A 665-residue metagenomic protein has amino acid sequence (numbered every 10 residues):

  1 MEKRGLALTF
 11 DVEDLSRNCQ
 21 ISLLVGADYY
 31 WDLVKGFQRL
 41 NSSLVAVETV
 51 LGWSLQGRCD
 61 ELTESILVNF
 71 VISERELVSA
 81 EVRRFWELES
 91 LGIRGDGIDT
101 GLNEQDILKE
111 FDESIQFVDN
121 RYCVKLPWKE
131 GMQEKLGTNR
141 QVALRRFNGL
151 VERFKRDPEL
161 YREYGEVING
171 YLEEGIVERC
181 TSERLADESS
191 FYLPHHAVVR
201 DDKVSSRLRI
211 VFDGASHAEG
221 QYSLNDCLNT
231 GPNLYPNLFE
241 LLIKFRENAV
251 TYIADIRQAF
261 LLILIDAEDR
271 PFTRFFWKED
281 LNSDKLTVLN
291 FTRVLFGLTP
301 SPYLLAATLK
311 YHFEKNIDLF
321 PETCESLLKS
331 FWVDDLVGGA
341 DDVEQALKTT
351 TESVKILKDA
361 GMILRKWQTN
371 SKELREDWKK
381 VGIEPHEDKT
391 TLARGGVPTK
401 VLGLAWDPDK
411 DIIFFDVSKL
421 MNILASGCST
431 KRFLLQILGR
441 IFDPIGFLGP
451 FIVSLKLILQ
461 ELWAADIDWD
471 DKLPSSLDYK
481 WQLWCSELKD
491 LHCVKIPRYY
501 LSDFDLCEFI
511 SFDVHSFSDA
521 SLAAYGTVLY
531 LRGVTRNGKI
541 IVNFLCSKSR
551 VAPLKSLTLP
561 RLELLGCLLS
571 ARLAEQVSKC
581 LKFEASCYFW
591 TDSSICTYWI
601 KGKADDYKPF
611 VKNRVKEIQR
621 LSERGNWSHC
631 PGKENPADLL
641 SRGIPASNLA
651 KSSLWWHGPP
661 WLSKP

Functional and structural regions predicted by a protein language model:
M1-R246, V250-I253, K278, D284 (+6 more regions): Intrinsically disordered, low-complexity regulatory segments at domain boundaries and processing junctions
V177-V199, S486-S518: Flexible, glycine/threonine-enriched loop-and-boundary segments that flank and lead into catalytic domains of large
N233, K285-L304, T308-K310, G533-L565: A short, polar/acidic, helix/strand-boundary loop motif
R246-P321: Conserved polymerase palm-domain catalytic core
P302-K348, E352, R572-F589: Active-site palm subdomain of RNA-directed nucleic acid polymerases
S330, E373-E376, L569-P636: RNase H catalytic domain
P408, L621-P665: C-terminal functional segments of enzyme domains
I413, M421, E508-R561: RNase H-like nuclease fold core
